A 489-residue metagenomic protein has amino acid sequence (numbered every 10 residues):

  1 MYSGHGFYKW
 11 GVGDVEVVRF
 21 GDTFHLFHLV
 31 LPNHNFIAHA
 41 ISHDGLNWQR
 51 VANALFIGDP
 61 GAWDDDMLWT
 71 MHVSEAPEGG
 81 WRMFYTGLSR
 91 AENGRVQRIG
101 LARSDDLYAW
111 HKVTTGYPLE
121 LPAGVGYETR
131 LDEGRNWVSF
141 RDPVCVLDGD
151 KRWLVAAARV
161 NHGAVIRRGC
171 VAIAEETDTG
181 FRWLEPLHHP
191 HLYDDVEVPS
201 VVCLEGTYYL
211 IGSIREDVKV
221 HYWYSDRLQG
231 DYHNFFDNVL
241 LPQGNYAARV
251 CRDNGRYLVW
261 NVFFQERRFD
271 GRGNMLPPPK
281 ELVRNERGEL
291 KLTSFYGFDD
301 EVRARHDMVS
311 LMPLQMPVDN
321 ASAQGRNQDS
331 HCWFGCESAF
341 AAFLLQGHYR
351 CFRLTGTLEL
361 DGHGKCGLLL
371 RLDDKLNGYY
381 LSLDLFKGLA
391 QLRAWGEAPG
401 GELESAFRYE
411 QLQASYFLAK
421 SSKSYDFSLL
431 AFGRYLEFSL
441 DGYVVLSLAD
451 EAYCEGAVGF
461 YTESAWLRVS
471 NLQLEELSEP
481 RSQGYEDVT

Functional and structural regions predicted by a protein language model:
M1-D142, V146-E197, C203-P242, G255-R256 (+7 more regions): Beta-rich carbohydrate-recognition and catalytic domains
R256, L276, K280-T489: Extracellular glycan-recognition regions
